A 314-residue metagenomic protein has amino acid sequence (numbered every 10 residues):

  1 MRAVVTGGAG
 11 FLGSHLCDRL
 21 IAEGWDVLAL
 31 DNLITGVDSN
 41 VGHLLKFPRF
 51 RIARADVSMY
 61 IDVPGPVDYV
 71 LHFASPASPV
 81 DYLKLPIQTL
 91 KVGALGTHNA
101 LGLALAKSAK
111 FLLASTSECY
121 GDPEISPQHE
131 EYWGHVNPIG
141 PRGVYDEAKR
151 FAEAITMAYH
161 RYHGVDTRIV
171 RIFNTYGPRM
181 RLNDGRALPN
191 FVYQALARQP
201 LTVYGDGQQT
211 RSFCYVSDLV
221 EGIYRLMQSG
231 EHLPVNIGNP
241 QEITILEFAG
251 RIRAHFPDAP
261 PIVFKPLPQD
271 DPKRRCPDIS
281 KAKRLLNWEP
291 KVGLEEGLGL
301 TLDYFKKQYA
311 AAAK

Functional and structural regions predicted by a protein language model:
M1-T175, S217, M227, V292 (+2 more regions): N-terminal Rossmann-like NAD(P)+-binding domain of SDR-like oxidoreductases, especially those catalyzing
G7, L16, A55, N99 (+2 more regions): C-terminal substrate-binding subdomain of Rossmann-fold SDR/epimerase-dehydratase oxidoreductases
D38-V41, E153, P189, L246 (+2 more regions): Short, surface-exposed alpha-helical segments at coil->helix boundaries
K46, G140, M180-D184, Q241 (+2 more regions): Residue-level signature of the cytosolic catalytic core of signaling kinases
S75, L90, M180-D184, S212-Y215: Nucleotide-sugar-dependent glycosyltransferase donor-binding/catalytic pocket residues
S126-P127, L182-N190: A glycine/serine/threonine-rich, flexible loop-to-helix segment that serves as the NAD(P) cofactor-binding "lid"
